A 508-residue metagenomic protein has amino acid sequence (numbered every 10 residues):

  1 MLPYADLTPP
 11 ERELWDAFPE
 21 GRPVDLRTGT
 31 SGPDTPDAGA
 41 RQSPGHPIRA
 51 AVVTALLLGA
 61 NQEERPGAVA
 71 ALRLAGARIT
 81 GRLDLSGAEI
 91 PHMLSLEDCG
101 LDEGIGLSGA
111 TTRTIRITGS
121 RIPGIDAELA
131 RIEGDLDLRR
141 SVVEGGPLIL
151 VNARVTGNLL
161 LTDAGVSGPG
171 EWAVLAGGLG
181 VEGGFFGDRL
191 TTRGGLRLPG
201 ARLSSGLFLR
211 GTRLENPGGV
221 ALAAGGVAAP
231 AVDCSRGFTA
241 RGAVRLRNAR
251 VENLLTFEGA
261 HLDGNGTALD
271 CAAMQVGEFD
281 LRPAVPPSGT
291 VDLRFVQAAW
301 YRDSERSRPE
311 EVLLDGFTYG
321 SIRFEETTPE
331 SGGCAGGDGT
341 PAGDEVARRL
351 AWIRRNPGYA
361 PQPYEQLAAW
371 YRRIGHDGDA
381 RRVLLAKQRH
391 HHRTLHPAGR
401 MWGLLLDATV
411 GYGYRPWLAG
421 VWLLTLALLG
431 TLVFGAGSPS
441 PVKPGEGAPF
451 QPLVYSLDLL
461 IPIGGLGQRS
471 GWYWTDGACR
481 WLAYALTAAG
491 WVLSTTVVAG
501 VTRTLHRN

Functional and structural regions predicted by a protein language model:
M1-G403: N-terminal leader/targeting and pre-domain segments
A60, Y371, A436-G437, L460 (+1 more regions): Generic structural signal for hydrophobic core residues of well-folded globular domains
G200, N248, P283, T425-S456: Outer-pore turret/helix-boundary of cation channels
H396-G437, E446: Transmembrane alpha-helical segments and their cytosolic interface motifs in multi-pass membrane proteins
L406-P416, P439-T487, T496: Pore-loop/selectivity-filter region of tetrameric P-loop cation channels
W422-G430, A485-V498: C-terminal substrate/ligand-recognition segments
F434-P444, V497-N508: Juxtamembrane/interface segments at transmembrane-helix termini
